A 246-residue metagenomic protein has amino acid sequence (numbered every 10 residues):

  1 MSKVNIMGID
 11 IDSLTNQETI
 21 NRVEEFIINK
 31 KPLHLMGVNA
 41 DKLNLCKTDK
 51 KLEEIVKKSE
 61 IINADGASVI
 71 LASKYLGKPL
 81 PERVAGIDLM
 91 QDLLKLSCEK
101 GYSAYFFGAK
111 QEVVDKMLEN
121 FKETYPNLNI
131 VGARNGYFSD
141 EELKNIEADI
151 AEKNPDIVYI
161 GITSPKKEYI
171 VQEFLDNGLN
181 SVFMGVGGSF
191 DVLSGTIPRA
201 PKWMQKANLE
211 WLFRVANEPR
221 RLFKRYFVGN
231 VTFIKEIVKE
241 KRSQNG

Functional and structural regions predicted by a protein language model:
M1, Q111-K122, V228, E236-G246: Non-catalytic interface/targeting segments
M1-E82, I87: N-terminal nucleotide/polyanion-binding subdomain common to many enzyme families
E54-N120, T124, V131: Portal/gating segments that form or line small-molecule/metal binding sites
I61, I157, V182: Short, Asp-centered acidic motifs that coordinate Mg2+ and/or phosphate in catalytic or ligand-binding sites
D65, E152-D156: Short acidic/histidine-rich motifs immediately flanking catalytic phosphotransfer sites in two-component signaling
S68-S73, A200-G246: A transmembrane-helix-recognition feature enriched in membrane-embedded lipid enzymes and envelope glyco-/phospholipid
A104-A109, V113-F121, L128-K153, I162-V192 (+2 more regions): Internal alpha/beta domain cores that form substrate/cofactor-binding pockets in large enzymes and binding proteins
